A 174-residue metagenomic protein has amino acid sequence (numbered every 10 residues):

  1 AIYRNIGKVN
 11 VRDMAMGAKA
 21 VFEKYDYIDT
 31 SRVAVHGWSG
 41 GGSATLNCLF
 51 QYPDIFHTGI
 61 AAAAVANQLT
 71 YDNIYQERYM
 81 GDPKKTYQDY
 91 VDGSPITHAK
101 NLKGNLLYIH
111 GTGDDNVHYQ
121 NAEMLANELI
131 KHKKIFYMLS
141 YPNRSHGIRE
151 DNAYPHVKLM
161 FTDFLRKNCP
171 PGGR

Functional and structural regions predicted by a protein language model:
A1-R174: Active-site-proximal cap/loop segments of hydrolase catalytic domains
